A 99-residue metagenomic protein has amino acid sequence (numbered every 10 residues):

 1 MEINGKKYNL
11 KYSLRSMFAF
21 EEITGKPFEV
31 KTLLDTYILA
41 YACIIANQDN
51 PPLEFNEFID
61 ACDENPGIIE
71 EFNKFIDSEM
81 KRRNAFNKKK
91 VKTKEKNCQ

Functional and structural regions predicted by a protein language model:
E2-K6, L14-T32, I38, A46-Q99: Charged interaction scaffolds used for protein-protein
